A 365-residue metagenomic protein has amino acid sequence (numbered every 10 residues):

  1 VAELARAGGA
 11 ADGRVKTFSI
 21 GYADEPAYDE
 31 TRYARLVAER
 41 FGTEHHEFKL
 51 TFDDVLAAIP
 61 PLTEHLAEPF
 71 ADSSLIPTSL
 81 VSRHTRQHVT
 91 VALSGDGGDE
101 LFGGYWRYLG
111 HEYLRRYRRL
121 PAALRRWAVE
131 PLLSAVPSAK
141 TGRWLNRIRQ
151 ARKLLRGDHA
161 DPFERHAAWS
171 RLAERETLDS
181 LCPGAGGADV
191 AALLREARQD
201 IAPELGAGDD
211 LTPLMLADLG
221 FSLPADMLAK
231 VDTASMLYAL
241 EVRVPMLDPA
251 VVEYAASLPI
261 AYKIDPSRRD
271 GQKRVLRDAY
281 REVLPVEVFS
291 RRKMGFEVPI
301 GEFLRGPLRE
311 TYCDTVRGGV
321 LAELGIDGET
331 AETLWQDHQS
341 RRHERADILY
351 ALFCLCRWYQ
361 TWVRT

Functional and structural regions predicted by a protein language model:
V1-A11, A92-L101, R243, Y280: A phosphate-binding catalytic loop at a beta-strand-loop-alpha-helix junction that coordinates phosphoryl groups
V1-G21, V363-T365: Hydrophobic "lid/gating" helix adjacent to the active-site nucleophile that controls access to an acyl-thioester pocket
A2-A7, E25, D53-D54, V81: Cys-based phosphatases of the PTP/DUSP/CDC25 superfamily and their flanking regulatory architecture
G13-K16, A23-H65, V91, G186-I201: A conserved beta-strand->alpha-helix junction
T43, S74, Q87, V91-L93 (+2 more regions): Adenosyl-5′-phosphate
H46, A67-A71, R115-L120, A261-S267: Short, polar/flexible loop-turn hinges at active-site or ligand-entry regions and domain interfaces
P60-E64, R86, Y108-G110, F303-R305: Short low-complexity, flexible loop/linker segments enriched in glycine and/or proline with clustered acidic
L80-A139, S222, M227-V251: Active-site adenylate/phosphate-handling loop in enzymes that bind or generate adenylated species
